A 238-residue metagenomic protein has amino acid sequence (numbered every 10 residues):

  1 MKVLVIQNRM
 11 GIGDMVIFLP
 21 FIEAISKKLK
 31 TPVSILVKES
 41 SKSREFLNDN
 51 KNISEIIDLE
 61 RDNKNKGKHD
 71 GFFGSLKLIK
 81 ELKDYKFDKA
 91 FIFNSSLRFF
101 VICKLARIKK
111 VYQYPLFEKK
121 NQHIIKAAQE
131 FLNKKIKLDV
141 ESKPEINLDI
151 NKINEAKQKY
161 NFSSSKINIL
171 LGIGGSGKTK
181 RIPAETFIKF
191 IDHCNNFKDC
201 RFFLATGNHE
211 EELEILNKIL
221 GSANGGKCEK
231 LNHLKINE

Functional and structural regions predicted by a protein language model:
M1-E238: Catalytic machinery of carbohydrate-active enzymes, primarily nucleotide-sugar-dependent glycosyltransferases
